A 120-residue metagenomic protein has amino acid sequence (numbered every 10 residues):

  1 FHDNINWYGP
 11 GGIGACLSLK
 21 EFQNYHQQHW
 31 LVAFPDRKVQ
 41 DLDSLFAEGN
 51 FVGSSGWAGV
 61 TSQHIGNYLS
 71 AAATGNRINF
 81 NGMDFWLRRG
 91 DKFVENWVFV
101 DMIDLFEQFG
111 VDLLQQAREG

Functional and structural regions predicted by a protein language model:
F1-G120: C-terminal and inter-domain tail/linker signature
